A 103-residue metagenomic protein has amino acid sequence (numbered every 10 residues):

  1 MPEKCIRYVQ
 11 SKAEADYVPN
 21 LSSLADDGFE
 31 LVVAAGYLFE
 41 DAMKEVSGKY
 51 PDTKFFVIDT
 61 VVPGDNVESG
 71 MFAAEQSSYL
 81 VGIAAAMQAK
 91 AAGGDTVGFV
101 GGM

Functional and structural regions predicted by a protein language model:
M1-K4: Short, polar/charged alpha-helical segment
I6-D26: Structural motif
V9-E14, T60, F72-Y79, G101-M103: Hinge/beta->alpha junction and helix N-cap segments in small-molecule ligand-binding domains
F29-E30, N66-F72, T96-M103: Second-shell loop/turn segments in exported
F29-G36, F56-I58: Periplasmic-binding protein-like
A35-E45, K49: Hydrophobic alpha-helical
G48-F72: Flexible loop/hinge segments that line or gate small-molecule binding clefts
Y79-M103: An alpha-beta-alpha
